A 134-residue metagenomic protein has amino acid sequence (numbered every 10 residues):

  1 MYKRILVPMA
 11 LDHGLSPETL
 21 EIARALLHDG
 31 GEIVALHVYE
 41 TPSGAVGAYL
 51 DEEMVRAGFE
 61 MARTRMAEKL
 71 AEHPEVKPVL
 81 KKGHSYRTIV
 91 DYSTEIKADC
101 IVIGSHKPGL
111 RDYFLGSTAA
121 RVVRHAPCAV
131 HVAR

Functional and structural regions predicted by a protein language model:
M1-Y49: Small/aliphatic-rich secondary-structure junction motif
K3, D99, P127: Conserved acidic residues
L27-H28, L70-A71, P127: Short conserved AdoMet
V34-L36, K77-K81, H131: General small-molecule cofactor/ligand-binding pocket signal
E52-T64: A short acidic, glycine-rich active-site loop that binds or catalyzes chemistry on phosphate/adenosine moieties
M61, L80-H84, R134: Short beta->alpha linker loops
L70-I101, P108: Structural beta-alpha unit
I103-R124: Glycine-rich, Arg-bearing micro-motifs that act as flexible, cationic patches
